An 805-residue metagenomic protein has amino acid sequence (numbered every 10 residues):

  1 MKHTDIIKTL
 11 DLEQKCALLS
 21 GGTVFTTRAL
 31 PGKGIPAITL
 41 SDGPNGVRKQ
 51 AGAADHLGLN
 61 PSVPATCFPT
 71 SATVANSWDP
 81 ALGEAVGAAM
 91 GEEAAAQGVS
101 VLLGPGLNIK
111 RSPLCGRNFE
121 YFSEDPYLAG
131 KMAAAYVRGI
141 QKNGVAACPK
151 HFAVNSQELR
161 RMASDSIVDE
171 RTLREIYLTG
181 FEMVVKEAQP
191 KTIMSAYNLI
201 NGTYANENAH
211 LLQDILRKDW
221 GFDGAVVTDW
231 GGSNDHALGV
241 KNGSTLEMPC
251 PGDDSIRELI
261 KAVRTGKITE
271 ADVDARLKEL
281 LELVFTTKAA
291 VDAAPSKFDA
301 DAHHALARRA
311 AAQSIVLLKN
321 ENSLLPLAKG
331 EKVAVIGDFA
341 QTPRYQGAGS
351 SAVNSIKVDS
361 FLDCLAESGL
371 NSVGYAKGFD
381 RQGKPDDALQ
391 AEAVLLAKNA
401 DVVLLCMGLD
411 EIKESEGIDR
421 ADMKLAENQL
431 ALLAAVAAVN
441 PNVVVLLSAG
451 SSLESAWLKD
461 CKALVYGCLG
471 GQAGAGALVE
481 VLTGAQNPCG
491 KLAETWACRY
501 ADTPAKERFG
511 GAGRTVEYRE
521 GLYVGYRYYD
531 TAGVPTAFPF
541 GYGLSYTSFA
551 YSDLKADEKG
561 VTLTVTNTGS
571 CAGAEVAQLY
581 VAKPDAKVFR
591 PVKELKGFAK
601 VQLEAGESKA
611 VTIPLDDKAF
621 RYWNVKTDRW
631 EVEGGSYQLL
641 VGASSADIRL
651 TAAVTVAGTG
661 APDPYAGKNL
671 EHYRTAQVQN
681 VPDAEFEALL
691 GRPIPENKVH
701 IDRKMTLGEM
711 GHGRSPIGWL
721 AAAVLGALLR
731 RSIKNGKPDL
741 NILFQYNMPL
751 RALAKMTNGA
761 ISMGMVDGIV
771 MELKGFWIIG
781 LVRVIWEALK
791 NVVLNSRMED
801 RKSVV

Functional and structural regions predicted by a protein language model:
M1-K618, Y622, S636-L640, S645 (+5 more regions): Glycoside hydrolase catalytic-domain context in secreted enzymes
D617-P664: Terminal connector regions
A652-L720, V724: Charged, amphipathic alpha-helical linkers/stalks
L720-V805: Extended non-globular C-terminal regions
